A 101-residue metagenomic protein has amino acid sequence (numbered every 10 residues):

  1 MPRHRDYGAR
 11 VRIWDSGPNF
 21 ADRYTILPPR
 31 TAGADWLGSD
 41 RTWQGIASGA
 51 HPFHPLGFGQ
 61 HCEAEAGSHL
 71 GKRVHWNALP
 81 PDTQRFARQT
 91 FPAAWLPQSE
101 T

Functional and structural regions predicted by a protein language model:
M1-A21: Negatively charged, low-complexity tracts enriched in Asp/Glu with abundant Ser/Thr
M1-D6, A93-T101: Short intrinsically disordered terminal tails
W14-R85: Acidic, low-complexity, intrinsically disordered interaction modules
A87-T90: Short hydrophobic alpha-helical segments that form membrane-spanning helices or hydrophobic packing faces of helical
